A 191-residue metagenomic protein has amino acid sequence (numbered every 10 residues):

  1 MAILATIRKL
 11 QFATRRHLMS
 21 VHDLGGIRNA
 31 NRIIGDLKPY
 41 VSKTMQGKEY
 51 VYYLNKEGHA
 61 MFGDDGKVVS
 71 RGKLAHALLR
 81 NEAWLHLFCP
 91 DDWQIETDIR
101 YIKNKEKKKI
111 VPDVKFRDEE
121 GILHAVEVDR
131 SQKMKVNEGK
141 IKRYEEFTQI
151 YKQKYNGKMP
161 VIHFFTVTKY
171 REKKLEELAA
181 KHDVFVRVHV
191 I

Functional and structural regions predicted by a protein language model:
M1-K67: Nuclease-adjacent, charged terminal/linker segments that flank catalytic cores
R8, D65-I102: Acidic-basic catalytic patches of nuclease active cores, encompassing PD-(D/E)XK and other metal-cofactor nuclease
H22, I34-L37, E82-F88, A179: Alpha-helix C-terminal capping segments
L85-I122, Q132-V136: Active-site metal-binding core of divalent-cation-utilizing nuclease and nuclease-like domains
V126: Conserved beta3 VAIK motif of the Hanks protein kinase fold
R130-K181: Catalytic cores of nucleic-acid endonucleases
K181-I191: Charged, structured surface patches that assemble and position nucleic-acid processing machinery
